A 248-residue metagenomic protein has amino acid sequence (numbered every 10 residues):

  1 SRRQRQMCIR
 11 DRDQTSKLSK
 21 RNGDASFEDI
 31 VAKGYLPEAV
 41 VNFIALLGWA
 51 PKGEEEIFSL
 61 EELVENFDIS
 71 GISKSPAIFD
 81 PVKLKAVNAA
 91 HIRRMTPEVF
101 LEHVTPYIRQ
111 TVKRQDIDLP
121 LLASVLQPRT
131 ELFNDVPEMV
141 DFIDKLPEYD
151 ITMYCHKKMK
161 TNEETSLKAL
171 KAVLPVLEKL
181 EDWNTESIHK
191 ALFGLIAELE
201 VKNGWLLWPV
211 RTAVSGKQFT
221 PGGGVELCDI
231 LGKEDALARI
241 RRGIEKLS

Functional and structural regions predicted by a protein language model:
S1-I9: Single conserved hydrophobic/aromatic residue that forms the stacking wall/gate of nucleotide- or nucleobase-binding
D11-F43, L47-E56, E65-R94, P221-L231 (+1 more regions): Conserved phosphate-binding loops in nucleotide/dinucleotide-binding enzymes
I30-E38, K74-D80, K113-L122, A197-W205: Structural motif
K33, F43-L47, N66, V87-A90 (+6 more regions): Generic, well-ordered alpha-helical scaffold segments in large soluble proteins
I44, N88, A123-T130, L206-V214 (+1 more regions): Short alpha-helical scaffolding segments that buttress acidic/His motifs in well-ordered protein cores
E56-L63, I188: Acidic/histidine-enriched alpha-helical segments
P97-L199: Small-residue-rich helix-loop
T185-L247: Charged substrate- and nucleic-acid-binding regions of tRNA-handling and nucleotidyl-transfer enzymes, centered on
